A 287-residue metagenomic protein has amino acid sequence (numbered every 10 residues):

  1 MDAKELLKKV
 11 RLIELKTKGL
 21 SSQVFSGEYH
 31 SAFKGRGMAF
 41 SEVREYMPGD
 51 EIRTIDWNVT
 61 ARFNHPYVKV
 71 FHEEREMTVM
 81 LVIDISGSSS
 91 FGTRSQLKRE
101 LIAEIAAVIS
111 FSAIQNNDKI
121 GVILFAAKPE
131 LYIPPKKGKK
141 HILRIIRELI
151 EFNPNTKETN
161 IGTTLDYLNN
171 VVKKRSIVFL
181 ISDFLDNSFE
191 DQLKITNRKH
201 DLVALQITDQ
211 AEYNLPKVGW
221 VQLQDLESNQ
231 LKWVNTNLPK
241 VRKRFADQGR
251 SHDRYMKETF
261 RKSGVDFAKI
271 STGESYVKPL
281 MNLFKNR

Functional and structural regions predicted by a protein language model:
M1-E130, P135, Y167, I177-F179 (+1 more regions): An amphipathic, basic-hydrophobic helix/alpha-beta surface used to engage anionic, phosphate-rich ligands or surfaces
M1-F33, E42, D50-E51, N170-K174 (+2 more regions): Von Willebrand factor type A / integrin I
N58, P154-E158, L180-S182: Short, flexible loop segments at the rims of nucleotide/cofactor-binding pockets, characterized by
F71-H72, S95-L97, K137-G138, L193-T196 (+1 more regions): Short, glycine/charged-enriched secondary-structure capping and boundary segments
I83, S182, L205: Active-site flanking residues adjacent to catalytic metal/cofactor-binding acidic residues
A103, K157-I161, G249: A conditional alpha-helix N-cap/helix-loop micro-motif detector
G121-N155: Phosphate/pyrophosphate-binding betaalpha-module
H141-S176, S188-F189, D209: Von Willebrand factor
